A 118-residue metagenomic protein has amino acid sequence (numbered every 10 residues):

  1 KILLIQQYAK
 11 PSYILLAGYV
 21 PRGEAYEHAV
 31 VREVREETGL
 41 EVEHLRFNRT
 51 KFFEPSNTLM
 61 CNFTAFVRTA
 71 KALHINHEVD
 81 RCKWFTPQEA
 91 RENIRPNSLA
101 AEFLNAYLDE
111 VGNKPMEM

Functional and structural regions predicted by a protein language model:
K1-L15, Y19, V67-T69: N-terminal strand-loop-strand
L4, N62-T64, W84: Conserved hydrophobic/aromatic beta-strand scaffold that supports enzyme active sites
Y8-K10, A29, T58: Short gly/pro-enriched beta-turn/loop segments at secondary-structure junctions
K10-Y13, I75-M118: Nudix hydrolase/Nudix homology domain
L15-N48, F63: The catalytic Nudix box helix
V20, V42, V67, V79 (+1 more regions): Hydrophobic pocket-lining residues within nucleotide cofactor-binding pockets
F47-T50, W84: Hydrophobic/anchoring residues in structured secondary elements
K51-L73: Active-site-adjacent beta-strand/loop module that shapes the phosphate/pyrophosphate-binding cleft
